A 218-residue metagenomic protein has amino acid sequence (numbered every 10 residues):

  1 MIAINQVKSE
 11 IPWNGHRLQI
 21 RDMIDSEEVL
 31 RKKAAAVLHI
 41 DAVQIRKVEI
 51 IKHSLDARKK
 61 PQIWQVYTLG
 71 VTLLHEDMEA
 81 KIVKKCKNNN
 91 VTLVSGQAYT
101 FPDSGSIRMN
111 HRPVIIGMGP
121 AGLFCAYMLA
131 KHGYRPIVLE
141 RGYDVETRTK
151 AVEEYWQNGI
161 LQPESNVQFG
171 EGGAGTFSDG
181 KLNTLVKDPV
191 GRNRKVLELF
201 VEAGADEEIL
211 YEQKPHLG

Functional and structural regions predicted by a protein language model:
M1-H111: Extreme N-terminal leader/targeting segments of oxidoreductases
K33-V37, M128, V196-L199: Residues within well-ordered alpha helices
Q62-W64, E153-G218: Conserved N-terminal/central alpha/beta ligand/cofactor-binding core
L74, K131, A203: Residue-level recognition of phosphate/Mg2+-coordinating polar/acidic sites in nucleotide-handling active sites
R108-D144: N-terminal Rossmann-like FAD-binding beta1-loop-alpha1 element of flavoenzymes
V145-T149: A short beta-to-alpha transition loop/helix N-cap that caps and shapes the active-site region
